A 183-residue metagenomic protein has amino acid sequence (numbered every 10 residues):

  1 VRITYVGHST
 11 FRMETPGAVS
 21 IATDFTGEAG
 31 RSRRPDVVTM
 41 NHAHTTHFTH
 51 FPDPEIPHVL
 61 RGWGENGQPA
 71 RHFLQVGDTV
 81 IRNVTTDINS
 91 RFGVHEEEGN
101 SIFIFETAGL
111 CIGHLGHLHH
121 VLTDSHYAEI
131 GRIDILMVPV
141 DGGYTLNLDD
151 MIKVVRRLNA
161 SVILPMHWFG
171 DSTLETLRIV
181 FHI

Functional and structural regions predicted by a protein language model:
V1-V37, H44-T45, H58-G131, I135 (+1 more regions): Core dinuclear metal-dependent hydrolase active-site scaffold
R2-T4, A70, E96, V162-I183: Binuclear metal-ion centers of metallo-dependent hydrolases, dominated by the metallo-beta-lactamase
V19, P57, L158-V162: A short helix->loop->beta-strand "cap" motif at the edges of active sites that frequently abuts
V37, N41-D53, H167: Histidine-centered divalent metal-coordination motifs
H47-T49, L146, T173: Glycine/Thr-rich phosphate-binding loops of Rossmann-like dinucleotide-binding domains
P54-H58, G131-R132, V154, V180: Glycine-rich, phosphate-binding/catalytic loops in enzymes
D134-V138, G142, M151-W168: Proline-aspartate-enriched helix->loop->beta-strand connector
D149-I152, E175: A generic structural signal for well-ordered alpha-helical surface patches
